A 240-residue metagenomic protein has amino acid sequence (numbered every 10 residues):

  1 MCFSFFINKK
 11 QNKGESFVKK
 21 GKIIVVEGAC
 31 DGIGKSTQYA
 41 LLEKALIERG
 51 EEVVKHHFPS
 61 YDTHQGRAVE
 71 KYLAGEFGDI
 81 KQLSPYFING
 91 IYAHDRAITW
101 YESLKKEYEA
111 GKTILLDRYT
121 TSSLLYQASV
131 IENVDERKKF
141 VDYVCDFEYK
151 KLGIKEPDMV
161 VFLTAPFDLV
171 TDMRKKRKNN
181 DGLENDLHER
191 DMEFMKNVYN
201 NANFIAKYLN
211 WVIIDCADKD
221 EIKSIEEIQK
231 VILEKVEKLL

Functional and structural regions predicted by a protein language model:
C2-I23: Extreme N-terminal, non-catalytic leader segments that precede Walker-type/kinase nucleotide-binding cores
K13-F17, E43, D168-L240: NTP-dependent small-molecule kinase module
F17-K44: Walker A (P-loop) phosphate-binding motif
I23, E27, T113, I154: Hydrophobic "anchor" residues on beta-strands that sit immediately upstream of conserved functional sites
I24, H56, L115, M159-V161 (+1 more regions): Hydrophobic/aromatic beta-strand patches that form the interior of the parallel beta-sheet core in alpha/beta enzyme
I47, Y108, A206: Conserved ATPase "switch" residues in P-loop NTPase domains
E51-D146, K150-L152: ATP-dependent small-molecule kinase phosphotransfer cores that center on conserved nucleotide phosphate-binding segments
S122-N200: A glycine- and Lys/Arg-enriched "phosphate-lid" helix/loop adjacent to the NTP-binding pocket of small-molecule kinases
